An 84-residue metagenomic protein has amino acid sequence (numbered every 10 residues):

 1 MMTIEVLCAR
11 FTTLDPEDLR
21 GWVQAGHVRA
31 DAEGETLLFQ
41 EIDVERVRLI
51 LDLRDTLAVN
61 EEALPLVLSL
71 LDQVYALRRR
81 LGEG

Functional and structural regions predicted by a protein language model:
M2-R10, R20, Q24-G84: Arg/Lys-rich, alpha-helical DNA-contact motif
L14-D15: Short coil turns linking two alpha-helices in DNA-binding domains
